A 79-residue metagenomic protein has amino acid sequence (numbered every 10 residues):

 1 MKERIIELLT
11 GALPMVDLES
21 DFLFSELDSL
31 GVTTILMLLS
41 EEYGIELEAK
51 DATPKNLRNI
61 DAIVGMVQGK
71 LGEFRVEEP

Functional and structural regions predicted by a protein language model:
M1-M15, M66-P79: Thiotemplate assembly-line natural product biosynthesis machinery
L18-F24, P54: N-terminal helix-turn-helix DNA-binding core of bacterial DNA-binding proteins
S29: Catalytic nucleophile serine of serine hydrolases, specifically the conserved "nucleophile elbow" pentapeptide
T33: Conserved catalytic core of two-component sensor histidine kinases
Y43: Glycine-centered, phosphate/nucleic-acid-interacting loop/turn motifs that mediate DNA/RNA or nucleotide
E46-K50: Beta-hairpin "wing" of winged helix-turn-helix
D51-A62: AMP-binding/adenylate-forming catalytic domain of the ANL superfamily
